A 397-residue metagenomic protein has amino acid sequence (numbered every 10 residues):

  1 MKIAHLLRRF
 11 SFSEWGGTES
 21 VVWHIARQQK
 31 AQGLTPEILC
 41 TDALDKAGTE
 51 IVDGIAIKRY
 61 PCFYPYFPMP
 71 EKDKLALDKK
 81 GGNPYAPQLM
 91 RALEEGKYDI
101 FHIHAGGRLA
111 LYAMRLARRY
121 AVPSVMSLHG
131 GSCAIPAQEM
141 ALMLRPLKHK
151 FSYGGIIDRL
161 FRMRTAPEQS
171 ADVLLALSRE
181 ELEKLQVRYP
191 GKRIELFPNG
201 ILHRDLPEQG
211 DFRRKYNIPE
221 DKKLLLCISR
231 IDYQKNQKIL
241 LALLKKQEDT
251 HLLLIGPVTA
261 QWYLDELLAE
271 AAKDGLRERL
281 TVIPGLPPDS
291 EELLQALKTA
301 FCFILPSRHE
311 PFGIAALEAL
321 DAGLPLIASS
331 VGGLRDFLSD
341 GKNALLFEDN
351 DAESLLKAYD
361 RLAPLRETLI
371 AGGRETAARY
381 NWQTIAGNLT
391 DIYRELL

Functional and structural regions predicted by a protein language model:
A4, L175, P219-K235, L241-Q247 (+1 more regions): Conserved donor-binding/catalytic core segment of Leloir-type glycosyltransferases
L111, R119, S132, K150-L174: Membrane-proximal helix-turn-helix segments that form the acceptor-binding/catalytic region of lipid-linked
E180, G200: Carbohydrate-associated surface elements
L264-P287: Nucleotide-activated donor-binding/catalytic signature segment of Leloir-type glycosyltransferases, i.e., the conserved
R308: Aromatic "clamp/platform" in nucleotide-sugar-dependent glycosyltransferases that forms part of the donor/acceptor
P325-A328: Short hydrophobic beta-strand element within catalytic cores of glycosyltransferases and related nucleotide-activated
S339-G341, L345-A352, Y359-L365: Conserved acidic donor-binding segment of nucleotide-sugar-dependent glycosyltransferases
E367-R379: A short, well-ordered alpha-helix in the C-terminal region of glycosyltransferases
